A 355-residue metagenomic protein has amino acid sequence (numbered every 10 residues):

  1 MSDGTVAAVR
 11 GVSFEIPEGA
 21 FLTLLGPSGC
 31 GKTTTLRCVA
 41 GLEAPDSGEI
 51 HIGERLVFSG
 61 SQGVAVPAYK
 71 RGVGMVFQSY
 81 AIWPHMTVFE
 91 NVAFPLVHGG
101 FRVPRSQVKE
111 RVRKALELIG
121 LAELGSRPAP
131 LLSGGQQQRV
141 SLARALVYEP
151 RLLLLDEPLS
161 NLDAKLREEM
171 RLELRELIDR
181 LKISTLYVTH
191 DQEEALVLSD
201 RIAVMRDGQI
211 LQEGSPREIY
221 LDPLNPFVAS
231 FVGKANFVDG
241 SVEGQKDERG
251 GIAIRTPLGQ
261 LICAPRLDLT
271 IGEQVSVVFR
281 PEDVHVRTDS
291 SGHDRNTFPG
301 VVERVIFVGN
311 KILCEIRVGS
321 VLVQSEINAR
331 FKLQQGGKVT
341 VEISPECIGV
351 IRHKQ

Functional and structural regions predicted by a protein language model:
E15, H51, T340-E342: ABC ATPase nucleotide-binding domain
L25-P27: The feature captures the beta-strand-to-loop junction immediately N-terminal to the Walker
A40: Helix-to-loop junction immediately C-terminal to a conserved catalytic motif
D46-E49, D207, D239: Conserved coupling/switch loops of ABC nucleotide-binding domains, chiefly the family-specific signature
G48-G60: Conserved ABC transporter NBD signature motif
G72-G74, Q78, I82-S230: ABC ATPase nucleotide-binding domains
L221, A253-E303, R330-Q355: Glycine/charge-rich catalytic "coupling/switch" loops of P-loop NTPases
